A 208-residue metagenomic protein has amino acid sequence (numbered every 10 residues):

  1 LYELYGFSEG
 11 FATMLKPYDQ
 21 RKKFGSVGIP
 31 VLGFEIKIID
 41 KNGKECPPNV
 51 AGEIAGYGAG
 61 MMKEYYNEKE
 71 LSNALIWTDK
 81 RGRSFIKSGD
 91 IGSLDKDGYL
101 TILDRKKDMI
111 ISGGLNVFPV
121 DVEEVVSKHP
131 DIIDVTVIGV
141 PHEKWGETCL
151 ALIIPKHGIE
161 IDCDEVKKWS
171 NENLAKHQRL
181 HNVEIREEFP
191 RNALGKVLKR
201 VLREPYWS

Functional and structural regions predicted by a protein language model:
L1-K22, E35: Gly/Ser/Thr-rich phosphate-binding loop
Y2-S8, G28-P30, I138-V140, E184: Beta-strand->loop->alpha-helix junctions that form or flank phosphate-binding loops in nucleotide-handling enzymes
G6, N42, G56-G58, K63-E64 (+7 more regions): AMP-binding/adenylate-forming catalytic core of the ANL superfamily
L15, V27-G28, P47-N49, K63-N67: Active-site glycine/GP-rich loop and adjacent strand/helix microenvironment that borders small-molecule binding pockets
Q20-S26, L75-T78: Short, P/G- and charge-enriched loop/turn segments at secondary-structure junctions
I29-G33, I86: Short coil-to-beta-strand transition motifs
E35, D40-K44, A51, K96-D97 (+1 more regions): Residue-level recognition of short loop/turn positions
P205-S208: Acidic/polar alpha-helix N-cap and adjacent early helical turns within long charge-rich amphipathic helices/linkers
